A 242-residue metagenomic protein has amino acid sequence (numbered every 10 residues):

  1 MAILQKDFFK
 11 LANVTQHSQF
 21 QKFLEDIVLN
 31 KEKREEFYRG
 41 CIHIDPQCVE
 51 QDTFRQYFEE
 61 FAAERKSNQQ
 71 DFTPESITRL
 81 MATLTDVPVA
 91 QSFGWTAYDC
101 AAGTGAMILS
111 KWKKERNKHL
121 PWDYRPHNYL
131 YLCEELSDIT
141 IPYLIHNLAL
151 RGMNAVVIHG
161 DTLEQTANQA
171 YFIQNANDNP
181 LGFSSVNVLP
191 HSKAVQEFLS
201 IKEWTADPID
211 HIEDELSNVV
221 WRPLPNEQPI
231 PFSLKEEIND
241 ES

Functional and structural regions predicted by a protein language model:
M1-S242: Class I S-adenosyl-L-methionine-dependent methyltransferase catalytic core
